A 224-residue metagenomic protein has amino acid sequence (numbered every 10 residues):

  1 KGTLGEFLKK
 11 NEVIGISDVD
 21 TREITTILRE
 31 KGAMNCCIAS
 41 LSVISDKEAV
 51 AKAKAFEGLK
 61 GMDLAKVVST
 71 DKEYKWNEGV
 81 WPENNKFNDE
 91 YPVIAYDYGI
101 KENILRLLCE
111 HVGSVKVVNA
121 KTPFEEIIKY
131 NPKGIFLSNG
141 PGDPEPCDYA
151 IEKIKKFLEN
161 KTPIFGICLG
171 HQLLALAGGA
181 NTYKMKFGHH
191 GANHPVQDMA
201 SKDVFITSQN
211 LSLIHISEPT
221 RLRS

Functional and structural regions predicted by a protein language model:
K1-Y130, P144: RNA-binding accessory domains that recognize and position tRNA/RNA substrates
V19, N119-K121, K186, A200 (+1 more regions): Residues at the C-termini of beta-strands that transition into short coil/loop
T21, T207, T220: Ser/Thr-centric signal marking residues that sit in or immediately flank functional binding/regulatory motifs
I127-I128, L173-A175, S217: Short loop/helix-cap segments at secondary-structure boundaries that form the rim of catalytic
K133-G134, N139-S208: Cysteine-nucleophile active-site neighborhood
S208-I214: Histidine-centered catalytic micro-motifs
I214-S224: Residue-level detector of conserved catalytic or cofactor/ligand-binding positions in enzyme active sites
